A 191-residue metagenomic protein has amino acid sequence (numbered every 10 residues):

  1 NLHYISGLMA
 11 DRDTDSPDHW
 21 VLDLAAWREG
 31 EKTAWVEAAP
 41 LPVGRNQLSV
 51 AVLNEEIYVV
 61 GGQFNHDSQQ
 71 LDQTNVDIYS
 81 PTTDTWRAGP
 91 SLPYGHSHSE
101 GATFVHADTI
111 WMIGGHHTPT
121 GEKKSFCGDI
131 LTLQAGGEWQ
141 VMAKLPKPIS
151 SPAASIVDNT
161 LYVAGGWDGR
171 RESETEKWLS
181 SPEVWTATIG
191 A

Functional and structural regions predicted by a protein language model:
N1-A191: Kelch-like beta-propeller repeat domains
